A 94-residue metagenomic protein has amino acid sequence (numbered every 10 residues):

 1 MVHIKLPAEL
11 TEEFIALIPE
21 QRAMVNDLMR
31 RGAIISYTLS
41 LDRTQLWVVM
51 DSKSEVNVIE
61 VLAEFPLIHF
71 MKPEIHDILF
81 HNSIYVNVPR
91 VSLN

Functional and structural regions predicted by a protein language model:
M1-N94: Conserved, structured core segments of small domains
